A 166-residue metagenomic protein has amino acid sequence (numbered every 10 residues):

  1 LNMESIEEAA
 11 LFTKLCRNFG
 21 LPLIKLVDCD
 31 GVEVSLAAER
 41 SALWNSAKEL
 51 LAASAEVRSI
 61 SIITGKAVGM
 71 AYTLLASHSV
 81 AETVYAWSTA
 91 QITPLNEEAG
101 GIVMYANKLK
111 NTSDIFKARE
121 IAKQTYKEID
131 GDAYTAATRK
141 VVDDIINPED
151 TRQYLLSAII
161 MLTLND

Functional and structural regions predicted by a protein language model:
L1-D166: Ligand-binding clefts of soluble mixed alpha/beta catalytic domains
